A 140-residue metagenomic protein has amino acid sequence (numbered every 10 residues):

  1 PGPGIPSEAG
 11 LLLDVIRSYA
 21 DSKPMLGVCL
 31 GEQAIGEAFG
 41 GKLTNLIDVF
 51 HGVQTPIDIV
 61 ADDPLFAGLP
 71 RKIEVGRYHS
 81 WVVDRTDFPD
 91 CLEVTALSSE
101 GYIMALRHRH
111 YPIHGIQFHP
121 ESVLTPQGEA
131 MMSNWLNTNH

Functional and structural regions predicted by a protein language model:
P1-A67, M132: Cysteine-nucleophile active-site neighborhood
G4-I5, D84, L124: Glycine-rich nucleotide phosphate-binding loop and flanking beta-alpha elements of Rossmann-like dinucleotide-binding
C29, H79, H119: Histidine-centered divalent metal-coordination motifs
Q54-P56, I103-A105, G115: Conserved hydrophobic/aromatic beta-strand scaffold that supports enzyme active sites
D63-H110: Catalytic beta-strand/loop cores that center a nucleophilic Ser/Cys/Thr and support acyl-enzyme chemistry
K72, H110, G115-P126: Phosphate-binding/catalytic loops
V123-H140: Acyltransferase
